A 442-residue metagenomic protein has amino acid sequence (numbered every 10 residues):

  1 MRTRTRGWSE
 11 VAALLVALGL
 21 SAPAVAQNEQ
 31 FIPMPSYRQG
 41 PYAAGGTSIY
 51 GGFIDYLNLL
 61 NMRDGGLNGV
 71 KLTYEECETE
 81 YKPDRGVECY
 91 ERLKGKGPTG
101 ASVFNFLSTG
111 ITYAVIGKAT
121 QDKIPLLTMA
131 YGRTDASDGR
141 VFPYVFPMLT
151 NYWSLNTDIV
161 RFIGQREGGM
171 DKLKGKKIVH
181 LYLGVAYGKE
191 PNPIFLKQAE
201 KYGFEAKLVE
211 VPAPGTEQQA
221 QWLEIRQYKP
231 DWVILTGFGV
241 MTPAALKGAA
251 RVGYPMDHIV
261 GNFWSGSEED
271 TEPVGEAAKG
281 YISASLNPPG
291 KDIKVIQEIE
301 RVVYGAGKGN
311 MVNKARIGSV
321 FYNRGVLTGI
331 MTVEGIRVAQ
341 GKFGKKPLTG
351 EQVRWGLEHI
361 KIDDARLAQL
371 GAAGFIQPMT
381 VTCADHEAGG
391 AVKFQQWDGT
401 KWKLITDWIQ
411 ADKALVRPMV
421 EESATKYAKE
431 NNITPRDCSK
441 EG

Functional and structural regions predicted by a protein language model:
E10-S21: Bacterial N-terminal signal peptides
A22-A26: Sec/Tat signal peptide C-region and signal peptidase I cleavage site
E29-F31, A44-I54, M62-G139, M148 (+2 more regions): Beta-alpha junction/loop-to-helix N-cap segments that form part of ligand/metal-binding clefts
T79, L126-T128, R133-S137, P214 (+2 more regions): Venus flytrap/periplasmic-binding-protein-like
R85, T134-D135, P143-G253, G290-Q297: Extracellular/periplasmic Venus flytrap/periplasmic-binding protein
L93-L107, P125-M129, K177-Y182, K229-G239 (+3 more regions): Periplasmic-binding protein-like
A249-G329, D412, S423: Extracellular/periplasmic periplasmic-binding protein-like sensory domains
G309-Y322, V333-D407: Segments of small-molecule ligand-sensing domains
